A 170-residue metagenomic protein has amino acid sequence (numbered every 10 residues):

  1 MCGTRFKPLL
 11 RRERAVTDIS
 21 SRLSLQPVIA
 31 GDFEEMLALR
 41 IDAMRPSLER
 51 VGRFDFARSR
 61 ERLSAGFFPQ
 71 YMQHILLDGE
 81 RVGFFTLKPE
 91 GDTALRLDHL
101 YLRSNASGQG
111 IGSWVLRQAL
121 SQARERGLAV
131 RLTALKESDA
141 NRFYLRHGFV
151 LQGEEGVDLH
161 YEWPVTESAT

Functional and structural regions predicted by a protein language model:
L23-A38: A short beta-loop-alpha structural element at the N-terminal edge of CoA-dependent acyl/N-acetyltransferase catalytic
I41-R62: Conserved GNAT-fold acetyl-CoA-binding loop/helix
S64-H74, R81-G83: A short helix-loop-beta-strand connector motif used in the catalytic cores of GNAT acetyltransferases and, in some
E80-P89, R96, Y101: Conserved beta-strand in the GNAT
L100-S107, A134: A short, internal acetyl-CoA/4′-phosphopantetheine-binding micro-motif in the GNAT/acyltransferase core
G108-S121, R146: Conserved acetyl-CoA-binding loop-helix of GNAT-fold acetyltransferases
S113, K136-E154, L159: Conserved active-site alpha-helix within GNAT-family acetyltransferase domains
A123-L135: Conserved GNAT acetyl-CoA-binding A-motif
